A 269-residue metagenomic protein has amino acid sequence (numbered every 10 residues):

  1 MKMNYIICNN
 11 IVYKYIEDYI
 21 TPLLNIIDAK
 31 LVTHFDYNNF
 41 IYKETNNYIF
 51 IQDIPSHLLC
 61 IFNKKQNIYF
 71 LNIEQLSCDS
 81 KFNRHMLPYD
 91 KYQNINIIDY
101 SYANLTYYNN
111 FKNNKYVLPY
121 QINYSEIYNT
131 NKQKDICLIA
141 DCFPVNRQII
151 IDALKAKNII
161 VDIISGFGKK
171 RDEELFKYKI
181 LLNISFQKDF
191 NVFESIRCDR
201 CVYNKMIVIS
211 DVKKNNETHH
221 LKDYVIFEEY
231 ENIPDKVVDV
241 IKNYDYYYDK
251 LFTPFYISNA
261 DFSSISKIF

Functional and structural regions predicted by a protein language model:
K2-T45, F50-N63, Y69-I226, S258-S266: Nucleotide-sugar donor-binding catalytic core of glycosyltransferases
E174, K236-V240, I268: CheY-like receiver
K213, T218-D245: Histidine- and aromatic-rich ligand-binding microenvironments
E231, I241-F269: A charged, aromatic-enriched C-terminal amphipathic alpha-helix characteristic of glycosyltransferases across folds
